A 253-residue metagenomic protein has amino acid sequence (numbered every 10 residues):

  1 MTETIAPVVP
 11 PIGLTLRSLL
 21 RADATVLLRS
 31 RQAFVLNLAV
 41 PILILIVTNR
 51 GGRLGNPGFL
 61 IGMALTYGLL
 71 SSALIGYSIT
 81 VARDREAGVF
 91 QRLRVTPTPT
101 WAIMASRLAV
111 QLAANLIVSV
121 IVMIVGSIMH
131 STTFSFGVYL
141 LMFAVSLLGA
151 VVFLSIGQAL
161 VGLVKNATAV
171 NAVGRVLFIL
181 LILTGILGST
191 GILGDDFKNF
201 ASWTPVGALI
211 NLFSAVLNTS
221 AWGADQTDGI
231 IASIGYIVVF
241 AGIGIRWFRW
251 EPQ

Functional and structural regions predicted by a protein language model:
M1-V40: Aromatic- and glycine-rich beta-strand/loop motifs that create alpha-glucan
T2-A6, L217-A221, D228-Q253: Junction motif at the cytosolic side of a transmembrane helix
T2-P7, P11-S18, S189-D228: Short hydrophobic, aromatic-rich alpha-helical segments embedded in or entering the lipid bilayer of multi-pass
V26-G76, L116-I117, V173-T184, A232-F240: Hydrophobic alpha-helical transmembrane segments of multi-pass membrane transport/permease proteins
L43, P57-M129: Hydrophobic alpha-helical transmembrane segments of multi-pass membrane transport proteins
I46-G52, V161-W203: Transmembrane helix segments
N49, R83, R92, G126-S127 (+5 more regions): Transmembrane helix-loop junction
R53, T100, M104-G174, T184 (+2 more regions): Alpha-helical transmembrane segments and their short interhelical loops
